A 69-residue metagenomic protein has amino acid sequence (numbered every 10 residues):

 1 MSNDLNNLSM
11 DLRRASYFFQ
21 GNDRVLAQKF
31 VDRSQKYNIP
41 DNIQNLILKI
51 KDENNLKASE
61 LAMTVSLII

Functional and structural regions predicted by a protein language model:
M1-I69: Surface-exposed peri-terminal alpha-helical interaction modules
